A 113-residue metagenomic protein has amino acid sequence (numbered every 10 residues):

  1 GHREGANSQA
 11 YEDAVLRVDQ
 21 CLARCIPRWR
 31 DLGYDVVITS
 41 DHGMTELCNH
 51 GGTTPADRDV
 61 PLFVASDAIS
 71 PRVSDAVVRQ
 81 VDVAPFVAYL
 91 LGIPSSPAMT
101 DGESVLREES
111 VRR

Functional and structural regions predicted by a protein language model:
G1-R113: Feature captures the catalytic ectodomains and active-site-proximal regions of enzymes that hydrolyze or transfer
